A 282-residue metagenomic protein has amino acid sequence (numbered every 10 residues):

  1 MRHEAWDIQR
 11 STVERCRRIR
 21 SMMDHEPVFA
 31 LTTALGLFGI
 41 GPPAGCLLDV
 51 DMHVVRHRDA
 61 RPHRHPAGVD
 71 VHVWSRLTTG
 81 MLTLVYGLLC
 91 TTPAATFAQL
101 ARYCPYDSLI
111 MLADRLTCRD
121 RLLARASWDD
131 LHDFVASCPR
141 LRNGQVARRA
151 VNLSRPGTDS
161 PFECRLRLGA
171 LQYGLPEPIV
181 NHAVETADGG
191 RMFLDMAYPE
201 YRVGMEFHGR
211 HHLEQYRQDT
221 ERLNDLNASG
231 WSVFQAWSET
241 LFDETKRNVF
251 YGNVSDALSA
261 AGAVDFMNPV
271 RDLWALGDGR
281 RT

Functional and structural regions predicted by a protein language model:
M1-R142, S259-T282: Short gly/ser-rich loop at a beta-strand->alpha-helix junction or flexible surface loop bordering the NTP-binding
C118-T282: Surface segments flanking catalytic/ligand-binding clefts of nucleic-acid enzymes
